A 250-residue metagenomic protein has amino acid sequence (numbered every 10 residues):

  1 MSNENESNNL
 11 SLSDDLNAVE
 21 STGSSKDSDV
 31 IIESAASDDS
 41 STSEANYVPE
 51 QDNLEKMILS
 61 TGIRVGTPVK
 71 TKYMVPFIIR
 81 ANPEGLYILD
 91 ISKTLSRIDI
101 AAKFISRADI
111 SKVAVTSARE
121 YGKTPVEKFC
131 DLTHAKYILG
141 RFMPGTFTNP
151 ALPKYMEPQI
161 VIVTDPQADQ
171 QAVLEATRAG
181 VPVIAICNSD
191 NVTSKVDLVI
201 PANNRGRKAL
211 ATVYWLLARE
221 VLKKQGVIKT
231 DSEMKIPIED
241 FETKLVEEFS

Functional and structural regions predicted by a protein language model:
M1-E50, S232-S250: Intrinsically disordered, compositionally biased charged tails
V48-E84, A118-E127: Short, compositionally biased "basic patch" segments
R64-G66, I88-S92, F104-R107: Electropositive, gly/pro-rich neighborhoods at or near active sites that engage anionic ligands
I78-I98, T133: Glycine-rich phosphate-binding "P-loop"
I98-S111: Glycine-rich phosphate/diphosphate-binding loops that line cofactor/substrate pockets in enzymes
V115-S117, I186: P-loop/Walker A NTP-binding module and the surrounding RecA-like catalytic core of P-loop NTPases
G122, E127-L210, L217-R219, Q225: Long, charge-patterned amphipathic alpha-helical coiled-coil/hairpin "stalk" segments used as oligomerization
A211-P237, F241-K244: A charged, well-structured terminal subsegment
